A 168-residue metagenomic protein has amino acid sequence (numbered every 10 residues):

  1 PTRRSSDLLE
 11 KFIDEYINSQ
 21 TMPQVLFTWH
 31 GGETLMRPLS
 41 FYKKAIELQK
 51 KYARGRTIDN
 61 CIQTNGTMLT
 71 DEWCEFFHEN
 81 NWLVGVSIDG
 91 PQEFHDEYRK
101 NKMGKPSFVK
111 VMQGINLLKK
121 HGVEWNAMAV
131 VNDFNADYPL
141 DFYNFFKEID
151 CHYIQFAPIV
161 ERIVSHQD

Functional and structural regions predicted by a protein language model:
P1-S5: Short, small-residue-biased leader/transition segments that mark boundaries at the very start of proteins
L9-T28, R37-E161: Radical SAM/AdoMet-radical enzyme domain recognition
G32-E33: Active-site neighborhood of divalent metal-dependent phosphoester/pyrophosphate hydrolases
S165-D168: A C-terminal junction/extension of Radical SAM enzymes
